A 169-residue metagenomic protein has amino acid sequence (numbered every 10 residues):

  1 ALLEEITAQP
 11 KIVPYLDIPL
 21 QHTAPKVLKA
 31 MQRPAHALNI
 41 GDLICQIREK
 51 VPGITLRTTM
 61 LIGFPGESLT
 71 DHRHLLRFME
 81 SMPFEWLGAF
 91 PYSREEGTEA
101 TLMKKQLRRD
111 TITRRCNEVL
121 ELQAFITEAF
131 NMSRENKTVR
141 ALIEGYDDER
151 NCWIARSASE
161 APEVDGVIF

Functional and structural regions predicted by a protein language model:
A1-E85, R94-T111: Conserved non-cysteine loop/helix-boundary elements of the Radical SAM core domain that shape
P91, L102-F169: Terminal RNA-binding accessory module
